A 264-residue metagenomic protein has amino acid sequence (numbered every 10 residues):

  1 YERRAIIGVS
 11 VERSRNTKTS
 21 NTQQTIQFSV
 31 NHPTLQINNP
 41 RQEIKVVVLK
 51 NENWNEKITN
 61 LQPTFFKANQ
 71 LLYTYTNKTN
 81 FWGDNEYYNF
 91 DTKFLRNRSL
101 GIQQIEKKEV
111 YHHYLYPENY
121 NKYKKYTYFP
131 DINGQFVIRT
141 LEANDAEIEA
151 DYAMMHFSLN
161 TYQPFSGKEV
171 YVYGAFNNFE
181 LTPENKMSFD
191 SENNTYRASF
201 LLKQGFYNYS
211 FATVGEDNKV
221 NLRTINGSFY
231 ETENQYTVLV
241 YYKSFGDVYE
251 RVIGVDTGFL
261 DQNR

Functional and structural regions predicted by a protein language model:
E2-T25, F229-G254: Low-complexity, Pro/Ser/Thr- and charge-rich linker/hinge segments at domain boundaries
T19-Q27, E149-H156: Short coil/turn motif common to extracellular beta-sandwich-like domains
Q27-L35, H156-Y162: Short edge beta-strand/loop segments characteristic of extracellular beta-sandwich folds
I37-K124: Long, internal scaffold/assembly segments composed of regular secondary structure
N53-A68, H156-K203, E216-Y242: Aromatic-rich carbohydrate-binding modules that target alpha-glucans
H113-S166, I253-R264: Basic K/R-rich, polyanion-interacting modules in nucleoproteins and related proteins
